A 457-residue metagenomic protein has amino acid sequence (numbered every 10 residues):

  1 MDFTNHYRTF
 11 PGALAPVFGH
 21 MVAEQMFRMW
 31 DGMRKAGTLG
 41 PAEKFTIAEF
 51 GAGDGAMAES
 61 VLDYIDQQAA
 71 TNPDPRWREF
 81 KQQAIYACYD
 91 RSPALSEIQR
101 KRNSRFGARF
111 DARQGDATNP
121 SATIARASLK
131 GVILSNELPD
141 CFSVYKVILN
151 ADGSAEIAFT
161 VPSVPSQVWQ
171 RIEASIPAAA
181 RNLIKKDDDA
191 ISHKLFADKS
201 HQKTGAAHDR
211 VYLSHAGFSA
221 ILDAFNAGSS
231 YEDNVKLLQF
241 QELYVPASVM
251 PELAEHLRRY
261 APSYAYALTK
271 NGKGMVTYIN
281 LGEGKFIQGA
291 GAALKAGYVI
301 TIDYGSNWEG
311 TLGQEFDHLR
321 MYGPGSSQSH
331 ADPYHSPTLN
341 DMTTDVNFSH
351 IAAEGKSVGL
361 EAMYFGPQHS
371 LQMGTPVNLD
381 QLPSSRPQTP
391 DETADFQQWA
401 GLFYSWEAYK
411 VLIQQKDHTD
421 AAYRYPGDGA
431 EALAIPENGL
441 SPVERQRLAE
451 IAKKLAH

Functional and structural regions predicted by a protein language model:
M1-F50, D54-G131, F142, V147 (+6 more regions): Rossmann-like AdoMet
T4-R8, Q167-A178, A190, G272 (+2 more regions): A short, mixed-charge helix-start or loop-turn motif at secondary-structure junctions
G12-A13, A224, G228-H457: Long, Lys/Arg- and hydrophobic-enriched amphipathic alpha-helices
A52, N136-L138, I302-G305: Short, well-ordered beta-to-alpha junction loops that form the rim of enzyme active sites and present histidine/acidic
N119, P162-Q170, I176-A178, H330-Y334 (+1 more regions): Short C-terminal domain-edge/linker segments immediately following a structured domain
A122-C141, I279-A292: Conserved adenosine/adenylate-binding substructure
S135-E255, F316-P324: A mobile, often basic/glycine-rich helix-loop segment that functions as the active-site lid/recognition loop
